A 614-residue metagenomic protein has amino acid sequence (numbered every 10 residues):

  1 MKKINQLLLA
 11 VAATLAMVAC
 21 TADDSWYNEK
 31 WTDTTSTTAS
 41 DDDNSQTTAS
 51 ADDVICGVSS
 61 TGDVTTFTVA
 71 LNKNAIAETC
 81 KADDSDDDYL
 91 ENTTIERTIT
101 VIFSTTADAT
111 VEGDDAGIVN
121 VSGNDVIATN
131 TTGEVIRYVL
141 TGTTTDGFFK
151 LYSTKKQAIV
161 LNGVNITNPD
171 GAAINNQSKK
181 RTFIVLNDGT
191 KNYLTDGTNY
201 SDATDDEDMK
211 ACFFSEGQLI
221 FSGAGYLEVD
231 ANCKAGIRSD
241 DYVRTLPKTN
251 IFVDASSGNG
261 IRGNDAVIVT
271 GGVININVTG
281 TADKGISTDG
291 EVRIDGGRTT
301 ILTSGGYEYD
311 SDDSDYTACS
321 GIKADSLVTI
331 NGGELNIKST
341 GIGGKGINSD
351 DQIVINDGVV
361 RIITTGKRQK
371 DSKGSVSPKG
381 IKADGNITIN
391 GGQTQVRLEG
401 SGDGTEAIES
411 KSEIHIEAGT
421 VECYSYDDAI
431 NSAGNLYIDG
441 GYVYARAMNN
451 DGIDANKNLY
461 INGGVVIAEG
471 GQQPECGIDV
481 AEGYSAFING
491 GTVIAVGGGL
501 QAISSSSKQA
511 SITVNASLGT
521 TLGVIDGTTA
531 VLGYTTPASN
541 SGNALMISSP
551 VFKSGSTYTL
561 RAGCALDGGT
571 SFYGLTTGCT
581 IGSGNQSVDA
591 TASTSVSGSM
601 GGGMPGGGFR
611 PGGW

Functional and structural regions predicted by a protein language model:
M1-L8: Bacterial N-terminal signal peptides that target proteins for export
A16-A19: C-terminal motif of bacterial Sec signal peptides marking the signal peptidase cleavage site
T21-W614: A composition-driven surface/loop motif
